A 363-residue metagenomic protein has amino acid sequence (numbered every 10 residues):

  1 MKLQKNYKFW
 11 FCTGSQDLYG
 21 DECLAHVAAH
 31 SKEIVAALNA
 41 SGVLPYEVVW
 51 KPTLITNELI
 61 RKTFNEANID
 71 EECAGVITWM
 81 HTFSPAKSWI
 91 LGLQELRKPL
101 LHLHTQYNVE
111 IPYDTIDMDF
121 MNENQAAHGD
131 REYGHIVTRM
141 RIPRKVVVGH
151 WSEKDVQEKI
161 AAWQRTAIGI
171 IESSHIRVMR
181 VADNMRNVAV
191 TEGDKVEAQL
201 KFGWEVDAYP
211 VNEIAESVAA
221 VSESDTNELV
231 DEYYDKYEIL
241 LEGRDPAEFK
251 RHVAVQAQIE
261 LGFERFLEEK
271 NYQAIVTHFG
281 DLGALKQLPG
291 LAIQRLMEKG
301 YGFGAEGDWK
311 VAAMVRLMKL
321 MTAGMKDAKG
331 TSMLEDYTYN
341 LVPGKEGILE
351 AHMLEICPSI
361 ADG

Functional and structural regions predicted by a protein language model:
L3-H26, H175-N184: Short beta-strand segments enriched in small/hydrophobic residues
L18-G20, N57-E58, S84-K87, V109-E110 (+5 more regions): Flexible loop/turn segments at secondary-structure boundaries
A25-S41: Short catalytic helix/loop segments, enriched in acidic residues and glycine and frequently bearing histidine
P45-E47, H104, V109-R244, E248: Cap/lid and interdomain-hinge subdomains that line or gate substrate/regulatory clefts in soluble alpha/beta enzymes
P52-E66, V156: Structural motif
I60-C73, I90-G92, E260-E269: Short, well-structured alpha-helical segments in soluble
H81-T82, K98, H104, I111-A127 (+5 more regions): Anaerobic metallocofactor- and corrinoid-dependent redox/one-carbon enzyme cores, especially those from methanogenesis
L96-L100, I142: A short helix->loop->beta-strand "cap" motif at the edges of active sites that frequently abuts
